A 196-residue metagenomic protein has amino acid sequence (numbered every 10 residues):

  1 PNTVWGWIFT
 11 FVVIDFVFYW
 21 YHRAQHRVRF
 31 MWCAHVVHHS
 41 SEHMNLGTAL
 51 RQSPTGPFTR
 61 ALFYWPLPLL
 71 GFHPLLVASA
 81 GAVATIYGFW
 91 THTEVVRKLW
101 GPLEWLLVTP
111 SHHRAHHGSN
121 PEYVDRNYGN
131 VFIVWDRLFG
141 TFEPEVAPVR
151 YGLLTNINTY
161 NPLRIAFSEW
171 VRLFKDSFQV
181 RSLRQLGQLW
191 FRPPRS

Functional and structural regions predicted by a protein language model:
N2-G152: Membrane-embedded catalytic scaffold of the fatty acid hydroxylase/desaturase
P148-S196: Cytosolic-facing loops and C-terminal tails of multi-pass membrane proteins
